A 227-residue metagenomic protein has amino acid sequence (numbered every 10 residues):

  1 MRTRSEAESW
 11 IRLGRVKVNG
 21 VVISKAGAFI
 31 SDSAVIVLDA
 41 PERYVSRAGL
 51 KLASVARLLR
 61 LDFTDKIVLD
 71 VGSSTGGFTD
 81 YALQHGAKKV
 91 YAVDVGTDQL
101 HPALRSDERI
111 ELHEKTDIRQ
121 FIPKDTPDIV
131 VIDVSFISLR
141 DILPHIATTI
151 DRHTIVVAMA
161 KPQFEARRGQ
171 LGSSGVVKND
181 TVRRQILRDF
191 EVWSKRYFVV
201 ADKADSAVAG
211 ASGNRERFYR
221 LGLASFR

Functional and structural regions predicted by a protein language model:
M1-A34, I67: A basic, amphipathic helix-loop patch mediating RNA/tRNA/ribosome contacts
V16, K88-V93: Short beta-strand element of Class I
F63-S74: Conserved class I S-adenosyl-L-methionine
Y81-K89: Conserved S-adenosyl-L-methionine
Y91-D141: S-adenosyl-L-methionine
R140-V156: A short glycine-rich, Lys/Arg-flanked "PGG" loop and its adjoining helix->strand segment in the class I
H153-R167: Conserved beta-strand signature within the Rossmann-like core of class I S-adenosyl-L-methionine
V208-R227: Core SAM-dependent methyltransferase catalytic element
